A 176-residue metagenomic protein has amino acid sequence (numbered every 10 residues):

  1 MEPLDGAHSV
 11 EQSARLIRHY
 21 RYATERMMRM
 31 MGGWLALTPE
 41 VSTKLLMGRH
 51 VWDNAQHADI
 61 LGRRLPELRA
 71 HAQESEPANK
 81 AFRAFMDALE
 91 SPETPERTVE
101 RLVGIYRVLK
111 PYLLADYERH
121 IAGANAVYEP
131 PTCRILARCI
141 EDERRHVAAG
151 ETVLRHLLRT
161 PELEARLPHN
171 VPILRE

Functional and structural regions predicted by a protein language model:
M1-R18, P77-L109, E176: Acidic/His metal-coordination segments adjacent to aromatic residues that form catalytic metal sites in metalloenzymes
M1-V41: N-terminal start-of-domain structural block
V10-S13, E40, M47, V99 (+3 more regions): Amphipathic alpha-helical coiled-coil segments and their boundaries
Y20, H50, L102, Y106-L113 (+2 more regions): Amphipathic alpha-helix face/heptad-repeat signature
R21-M28, R107-E118, V147: Hydrophobic faces of stable alpha-helices that mediate helix-helix packing
R26-R49, A115-T132: Helix-loop segments that flank and shape redox-cofactor active sites
L45-M86: Conserved alpha-helical segments that form or flank metal/cofactor-binding pockets of metalloenzymes
L113-E176: Preference for long, well-ordered alpha-helical segments
